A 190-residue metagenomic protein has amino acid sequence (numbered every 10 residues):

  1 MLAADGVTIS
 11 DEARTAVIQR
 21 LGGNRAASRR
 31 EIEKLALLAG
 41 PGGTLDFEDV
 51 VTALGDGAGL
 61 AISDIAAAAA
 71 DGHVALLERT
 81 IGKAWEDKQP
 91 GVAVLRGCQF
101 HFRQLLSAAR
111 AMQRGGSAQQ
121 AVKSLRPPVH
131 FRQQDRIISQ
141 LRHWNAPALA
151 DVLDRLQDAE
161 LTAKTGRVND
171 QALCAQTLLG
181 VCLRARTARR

Functional and structural regions predicted by a protein language model:
M1-A67, D71, R142, E160-L173 (+1 more regions): Non-catalytic interfacial helical region
A61, A70-R190: Helix-rich C-terminal "collar"/helical-bundle subdomain used as an assembly and partner-interaction module in RFC-like
